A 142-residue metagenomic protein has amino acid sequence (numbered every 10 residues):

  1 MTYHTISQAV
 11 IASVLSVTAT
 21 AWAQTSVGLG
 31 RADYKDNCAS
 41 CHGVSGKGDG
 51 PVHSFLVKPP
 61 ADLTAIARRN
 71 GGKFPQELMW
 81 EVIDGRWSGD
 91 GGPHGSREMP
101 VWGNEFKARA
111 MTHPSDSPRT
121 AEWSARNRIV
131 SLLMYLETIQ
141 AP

Functional and structural regions predicted by a protein language model:
M1-T5: N-terminal secretory signal peptides that target proteins for export/translocation
Q8-T18: Bacterial N-terminal signal peptides
A19-A23: Sec/Tat signal peptide C-region and signal peptidase I cleavage site
T25-V27, R31-K58, R69-K73, D84-P100 (+1 more regions): Periplasmic/extracellular electron-transfer cofactor-ligation site, primarily the c-type cytochrome heme-c attachment
L29, D33, D62, F74 (+3 more regions): Extracytoplasmic/secreted proteins, especially bacterial periplasmic and envelope-associated proteins
V57-T64, T112-D116: Short glycine/proline- and charge-enriched loop/turn segments that cap or connect secondary-structure elements
T64-R69, P118-E122: Second-shell loop/turn segments in exported
E81-V82, G95-P142: C-terminal capping alpha-helices of c-type cytochrome domains
